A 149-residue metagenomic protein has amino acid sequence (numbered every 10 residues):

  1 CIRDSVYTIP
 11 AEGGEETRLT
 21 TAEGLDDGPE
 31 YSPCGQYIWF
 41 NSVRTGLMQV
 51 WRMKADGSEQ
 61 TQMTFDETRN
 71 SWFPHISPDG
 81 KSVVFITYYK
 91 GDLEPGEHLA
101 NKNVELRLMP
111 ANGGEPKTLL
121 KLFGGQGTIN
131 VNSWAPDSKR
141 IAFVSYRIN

Functional and structural regions predicted by a protein language model:
C1-N149: Sequence signature of WD/YWTD-type beta-propeller architectures
